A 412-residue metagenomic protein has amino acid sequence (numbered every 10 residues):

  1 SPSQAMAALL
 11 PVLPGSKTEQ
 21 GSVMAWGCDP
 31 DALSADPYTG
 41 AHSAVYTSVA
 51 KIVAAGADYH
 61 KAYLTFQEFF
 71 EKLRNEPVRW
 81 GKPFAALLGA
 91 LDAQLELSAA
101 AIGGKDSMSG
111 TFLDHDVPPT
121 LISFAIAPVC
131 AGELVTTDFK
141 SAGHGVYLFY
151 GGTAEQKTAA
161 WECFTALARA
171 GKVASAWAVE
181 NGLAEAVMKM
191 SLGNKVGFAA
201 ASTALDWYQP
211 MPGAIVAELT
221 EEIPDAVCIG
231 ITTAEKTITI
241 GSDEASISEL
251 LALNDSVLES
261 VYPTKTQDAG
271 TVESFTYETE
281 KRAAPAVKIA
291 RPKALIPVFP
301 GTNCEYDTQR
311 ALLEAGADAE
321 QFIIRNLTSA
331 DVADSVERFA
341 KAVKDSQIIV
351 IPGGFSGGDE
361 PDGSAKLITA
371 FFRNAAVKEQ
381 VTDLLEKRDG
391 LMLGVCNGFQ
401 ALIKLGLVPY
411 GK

Functional and structural regions predicted by a protein language model:
S1, A41-V45, W161-V173, K378-K387: Short, hydrophobic/aliphatic alpha-helical segments
S1-E155, S202, V298-P300, S346-F371: Glycine-rich phosphate/pyrophosphate-binding loop regions near the starts of catalytic domains
V23, A176, G197, I348 (+1 more regions): Short glycine-aspartate micro-motif
A44-V49, F164, A186-S191, I368 (+1 more regions): Buried hydrophobic packing segments
A54, K189, G193-V196, E221 (+3 more regions): Short, well-ordered loop/turn and helix-capping segments at boundaries between secondary-structure elements and domains
R79, P83-L121, T165-L295, T302-F339: Glycine-/charge-enriched secondary-structure boundary and capping motifs
K140, L148-A176: A glycine- and small/hydrophobic-rich beta-loop-beta segment that serves as a flexible "lid/hinge" or phosphate-binding
A311-E314, A319-L393, F399-Y410: Flexible gly/pro-rich beta->alpha loop and the following alpha-helix that scaffold active-site loops
